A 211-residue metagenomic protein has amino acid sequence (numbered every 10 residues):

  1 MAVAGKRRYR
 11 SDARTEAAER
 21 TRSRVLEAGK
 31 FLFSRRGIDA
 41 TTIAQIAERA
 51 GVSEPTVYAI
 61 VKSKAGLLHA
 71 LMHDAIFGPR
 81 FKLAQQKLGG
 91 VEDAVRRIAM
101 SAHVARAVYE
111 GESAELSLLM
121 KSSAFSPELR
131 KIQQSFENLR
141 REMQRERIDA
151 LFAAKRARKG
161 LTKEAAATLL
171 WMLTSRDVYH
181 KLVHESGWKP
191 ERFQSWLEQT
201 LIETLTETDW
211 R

Functional and structural regions predicted by a protein language model:
M1-G66: Basic, helix-initiating cap at the start of DNA-binding domains
R24, A28-R36, A84-K87, L169 (+2 more regions): Solvent-exposed, amphipathic alpha-helical segments
I60, V108, M172-L173: Conserved catalytic core of Hanks-type protein kinase domains
I60-V61, A70, W196: Residues in the recognition helix of alpha-helical DNA-binding motifs
S63, E112, F125-S126, R176: Short loop-to-helix capping motifs
H69-S101: Amphipathic alpha-helical linker/stalk segments
H103, A107-M120, E128-A154, E164-T168 (+2 more regions): Amphipathic alpha-helical packing segments from all-alpha helical-bundle domains
F152-T200, T208-R211: Hydrophobic/aromatic-rich alpha-helical bundle segments in the mid-to-C-terminal region
